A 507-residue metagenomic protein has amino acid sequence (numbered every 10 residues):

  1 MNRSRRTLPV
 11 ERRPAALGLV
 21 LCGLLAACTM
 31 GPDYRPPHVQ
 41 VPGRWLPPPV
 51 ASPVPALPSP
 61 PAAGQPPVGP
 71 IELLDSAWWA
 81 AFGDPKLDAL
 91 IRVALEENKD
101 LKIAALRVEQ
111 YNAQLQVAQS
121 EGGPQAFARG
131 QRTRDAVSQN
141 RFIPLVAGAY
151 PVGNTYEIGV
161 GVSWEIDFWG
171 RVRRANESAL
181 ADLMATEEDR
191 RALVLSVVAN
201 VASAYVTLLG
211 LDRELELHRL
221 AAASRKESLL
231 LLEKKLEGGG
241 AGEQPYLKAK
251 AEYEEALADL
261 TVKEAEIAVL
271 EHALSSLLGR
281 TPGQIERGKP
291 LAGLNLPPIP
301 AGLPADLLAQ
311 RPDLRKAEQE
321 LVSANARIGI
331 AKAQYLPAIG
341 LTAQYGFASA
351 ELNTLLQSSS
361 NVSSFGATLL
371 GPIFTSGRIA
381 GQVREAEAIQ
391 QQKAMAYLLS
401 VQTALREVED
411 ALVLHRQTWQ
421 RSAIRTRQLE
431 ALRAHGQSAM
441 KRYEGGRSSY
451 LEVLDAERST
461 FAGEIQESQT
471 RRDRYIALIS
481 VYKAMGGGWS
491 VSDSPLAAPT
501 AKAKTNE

Functional and structural regions predicted by a protein language model:
N2-R3, V10, A16-E96, P144 (+6 more regions): Terminal intrinsically disordered/low-complexity segments used for targeting and assembly
T29-V201, A338-A343, V362, G366 (+1 more regions): Short flexible linkers and secondary-structure junctions
K102-I103, Q119-S120, I166-V194, L220 (+8 more regions): Sec/SRP-type N-terminal targeting helices
V137-R141, E243, A350-T354: Outer-membrane beta-barrel proteins
V172, A181, E187-L303, L414 (+4 more regions): Periplasmic alpha-helical coiled-coil/stalk elements that build and connect Gram-negative outer-membrane
L236-G240, Y443-R447, A484-G488: A short glycine-centered flexible hinge/capping loop motif at secondary-structure junctions
R447-S468: Short terminal targeting/anchoring segments
